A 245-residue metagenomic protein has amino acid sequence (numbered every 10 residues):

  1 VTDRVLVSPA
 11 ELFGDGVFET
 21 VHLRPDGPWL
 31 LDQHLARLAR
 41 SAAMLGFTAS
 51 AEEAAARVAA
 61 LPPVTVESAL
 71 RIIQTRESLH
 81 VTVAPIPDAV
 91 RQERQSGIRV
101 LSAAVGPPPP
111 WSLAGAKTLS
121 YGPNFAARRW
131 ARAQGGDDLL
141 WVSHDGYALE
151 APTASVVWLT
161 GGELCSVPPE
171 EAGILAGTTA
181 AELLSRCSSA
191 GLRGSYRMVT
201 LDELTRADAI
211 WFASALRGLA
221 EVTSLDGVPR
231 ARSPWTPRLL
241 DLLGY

Functional and structural regions predicted by a protein language model:
V1-A60, T75-Y245: Helix-start/capping segments and mature chain N-termini
V64-R76: Long amphipathic N-terminal alpha/beta scaffold segment
